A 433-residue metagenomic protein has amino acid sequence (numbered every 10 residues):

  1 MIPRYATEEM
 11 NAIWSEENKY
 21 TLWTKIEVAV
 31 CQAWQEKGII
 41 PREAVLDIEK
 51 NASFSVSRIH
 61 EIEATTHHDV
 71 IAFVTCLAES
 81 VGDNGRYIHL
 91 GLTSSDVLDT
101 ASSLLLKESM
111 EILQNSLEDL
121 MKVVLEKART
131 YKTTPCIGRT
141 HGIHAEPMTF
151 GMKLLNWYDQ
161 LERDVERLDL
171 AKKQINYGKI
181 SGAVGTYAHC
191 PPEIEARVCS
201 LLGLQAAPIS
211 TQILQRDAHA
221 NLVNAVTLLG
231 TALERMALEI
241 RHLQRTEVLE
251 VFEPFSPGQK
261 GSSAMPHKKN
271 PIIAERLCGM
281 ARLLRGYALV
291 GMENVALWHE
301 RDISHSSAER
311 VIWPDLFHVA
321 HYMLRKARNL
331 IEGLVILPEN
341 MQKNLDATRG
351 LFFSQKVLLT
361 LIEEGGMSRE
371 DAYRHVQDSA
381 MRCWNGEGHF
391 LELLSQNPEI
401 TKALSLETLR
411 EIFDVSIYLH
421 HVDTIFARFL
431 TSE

Functional and structural regions predicted by a protein language model:
M1-L22, I26, I62-T66, D83 (+1 more regions): Glycine-rich cofactor/substrate-binding loops
M1-Y187, P192-R197, A206, Q259-S262 (+3 more regions): A helix-coil-helix interface module used to build multimeric assemblies and to scaffold catalytic/cofactor sites
Q35, I39, L125, R129 (+8 more regions): Hydrophobic/aromatic-lined pockets within catalytic cores
I40, V45, V248-L249, M367: Conserved hydrophobic residue
K107-Q114, E118, L125, L155-Y158 (+8 more regions): Short amphipathic alpha-helical segments with heptad-repeat character
M152, A220-L228, K356-E364: Short, well-ordered beta-strand elements within core beta-sheets of diverse protein domains
T186, C199, A206-I213, Q342 (+3 more regions): A structural signal for small-residue-enriched, beta-sheet-centric alpha/beta enzyme cores and oligomeric scaffold folds
E195-A288: Acidic, glycine-rich loop-and-beta core segments that form the ion-binding/anion-interacting portion of active sites
